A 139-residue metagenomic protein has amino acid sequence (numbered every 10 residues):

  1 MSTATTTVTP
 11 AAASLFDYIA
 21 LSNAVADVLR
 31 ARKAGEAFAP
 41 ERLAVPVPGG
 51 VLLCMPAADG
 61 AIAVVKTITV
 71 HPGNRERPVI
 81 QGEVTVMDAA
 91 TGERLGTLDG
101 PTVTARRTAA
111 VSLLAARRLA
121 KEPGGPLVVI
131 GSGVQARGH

Functional and structural regions predicted by a protein language model:
M1-A105, L113, A120-P123: N-terminal ligand-binding/catalytic initiation module
S112, P123-H139: Glycine-rich adenosine-cofactor-binding loop
